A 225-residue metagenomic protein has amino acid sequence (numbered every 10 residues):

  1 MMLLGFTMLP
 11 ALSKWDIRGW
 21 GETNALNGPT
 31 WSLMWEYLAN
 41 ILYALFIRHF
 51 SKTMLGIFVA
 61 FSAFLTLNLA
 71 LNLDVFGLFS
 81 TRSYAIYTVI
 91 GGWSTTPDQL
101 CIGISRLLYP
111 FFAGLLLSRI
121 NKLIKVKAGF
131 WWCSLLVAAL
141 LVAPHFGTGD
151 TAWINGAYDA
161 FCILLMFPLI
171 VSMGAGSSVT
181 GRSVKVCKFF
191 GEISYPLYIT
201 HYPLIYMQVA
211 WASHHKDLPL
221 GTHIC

Functional and structural regions predicted by a protein language model:
M1, A63, L197-Y198: Hydrophobic alpha-helical membrane-insertion segments
M1-Y37, L69-P97, F161-A175: Membrane-interface helix-loop-helix regions
P10-L12, L65, Y206: Feature marks short, surface-exposed loop/turn motifs that line or immediately flank catalytic pockets and channel
W15-W20, F46-F50, I90-C225: Alpha-helical transmembrane segments in multi-pass integral membrane proteins
T30-S32, F58-V59, H223-I224: Glycine-rich loops and low-complexity Gly/Arg-rich segments that provide flexible linkers or classic glycine-based
M54-D74, C133-L141: Small-polar-interrupted transmembrane alpha-helices in polytopic inner-membrane proteins
